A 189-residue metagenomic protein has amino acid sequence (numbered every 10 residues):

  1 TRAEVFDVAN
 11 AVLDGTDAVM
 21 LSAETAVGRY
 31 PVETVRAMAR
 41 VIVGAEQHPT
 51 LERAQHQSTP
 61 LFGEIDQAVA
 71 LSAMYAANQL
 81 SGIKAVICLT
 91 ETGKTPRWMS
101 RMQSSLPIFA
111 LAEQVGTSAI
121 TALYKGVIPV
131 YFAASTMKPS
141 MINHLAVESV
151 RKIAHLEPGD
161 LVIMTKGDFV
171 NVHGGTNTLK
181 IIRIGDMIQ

Functional and structural regions predicted by a protein language model:
T1-V8: Charged helix-capping and loop-helix junction motifs
V8-P31: Glycine-rich phosphate-binding active-site loops on the catalytic face of alpha/beta enzymes
A11, M99, V162: Conserved, mostly hydrophobic/aromatic
S22-A23, G28, Q47-S58, I83-K84 (+1 more regions): Flexible, glycine/charged-enriched surface loops at secondary-structure junctions
T25-H48, T178-I182: C-terminal helical cap(s) of enzyme catalytic domains, especially alpha/beta-barrels
M38-M74: Long, charged amphipathic helices and adjacent flexible linkers at domain junctions
T95-R97, Q103-S140: Nucleotide-binding motor/catalytic cores of P-loop/tubulin-like NTPases across gene-expression machines
E148, A154-F169, T176-I188: C-terminal binding/interaction regions
